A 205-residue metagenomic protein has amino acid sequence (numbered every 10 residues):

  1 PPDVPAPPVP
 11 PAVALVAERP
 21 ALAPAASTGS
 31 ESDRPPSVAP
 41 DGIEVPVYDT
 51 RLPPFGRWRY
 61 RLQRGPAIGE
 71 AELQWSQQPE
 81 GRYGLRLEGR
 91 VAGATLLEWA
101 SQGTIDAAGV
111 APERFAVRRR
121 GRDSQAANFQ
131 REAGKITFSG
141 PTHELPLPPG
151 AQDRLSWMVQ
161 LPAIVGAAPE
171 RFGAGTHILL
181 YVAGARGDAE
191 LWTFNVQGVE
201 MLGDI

Functional and structural regions predicted by a protein language model:
P1-P2: Short amphipathic alpha-helical segments with a strong bias for extreme N-terminal helices that act as topogenic signals
P8-V45, R51-F55, R122-I205: Solvent-exposed helix/loop surface patches that form functional interfaces
G56-F138: N-terminal mature ectodomain segment of secretory-pathway/periplasmic proteins
